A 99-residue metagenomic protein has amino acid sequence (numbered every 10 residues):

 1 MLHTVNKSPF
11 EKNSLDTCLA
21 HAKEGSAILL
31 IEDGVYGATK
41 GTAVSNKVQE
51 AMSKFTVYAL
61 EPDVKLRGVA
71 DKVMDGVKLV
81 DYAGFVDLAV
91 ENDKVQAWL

Functional and structural regions predicted by a protein language model:
M1-T4, I28-V35, V69-D71: Short, basic, glycine/proline-bearing loop/turn elements
L2-S14, G34-K40: Short, glycine-rich nucleotide/cofactor-binding loops
V5-S8, P62, L99: Structural motif
F10-K23, I28: Histidine-anchored nucleotide/phosphate-binding helix
A20-E24, V48-S53: Short, conserved loop/helix-junction motifs that constitute active-site signature segments in enzyme catalytic cores
A27-E32, F55-D63: Short internal beta-strands
G41-K47, L79: Charged helix-capping and loop-helix junction motifs
R67-L99: C-terminal structural segments of small proteins and small subunits
